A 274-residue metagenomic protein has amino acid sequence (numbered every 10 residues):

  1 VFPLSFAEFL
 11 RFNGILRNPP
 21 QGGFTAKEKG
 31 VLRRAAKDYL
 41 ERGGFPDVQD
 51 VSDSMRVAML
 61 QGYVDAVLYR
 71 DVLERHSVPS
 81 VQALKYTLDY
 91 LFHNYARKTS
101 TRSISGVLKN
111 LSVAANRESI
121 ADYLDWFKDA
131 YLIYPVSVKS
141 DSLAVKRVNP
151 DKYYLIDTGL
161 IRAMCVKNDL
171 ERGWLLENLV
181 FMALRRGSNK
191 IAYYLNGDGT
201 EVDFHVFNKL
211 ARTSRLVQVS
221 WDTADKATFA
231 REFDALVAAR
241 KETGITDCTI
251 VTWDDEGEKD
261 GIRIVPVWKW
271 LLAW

Functional and structural regions predicted by a protein language model:
V1-A7: A short helix-turn-beta junction within AAA+ P-loop NTPase domains corresponding to the substrate/partner-engaging
F12-Q21, A66-R70: Conserved AAA+ ATPase "sensor/coupling" helix adjacent to the nucleotide-binding pocket
G22-Y63: Amphipathic alpha-helical "lid/sensor" segments that cap RecA-like P-loop NTPase cores
D50-T213: Accessory nucleic acid-recognition modules appended to NTPase machines
T213-A224: Active-site ExK catalytic segment of metal-dependent nucleases
D222-E242: Mg2+/Mn2+-dependent nuclease catalytic core
G244-T252: Short, hydrophobic beta-strand segments that form beta-sheet elements in well-ordered domains
W253-W274: Domain-level recognition of nuclease-like catalytic cores that cleave nucleotide substrates
